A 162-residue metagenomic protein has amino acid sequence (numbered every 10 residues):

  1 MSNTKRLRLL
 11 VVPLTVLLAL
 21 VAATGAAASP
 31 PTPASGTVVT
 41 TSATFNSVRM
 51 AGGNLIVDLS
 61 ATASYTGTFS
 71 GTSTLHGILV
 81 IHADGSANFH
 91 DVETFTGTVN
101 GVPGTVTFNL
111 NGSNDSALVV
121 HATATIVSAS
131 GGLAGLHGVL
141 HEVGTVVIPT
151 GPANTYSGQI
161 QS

Functional and structural regions predicted by a protein language model:
S2-V12: Bacterial N-terminal signal peptides that target proteins for export
T4, L17-L18, P31: Absolute N-terminal positional cue centered near the fourth residue
L7-L9, A19, T44-F45: Intrinsically disordered and other compositionally biased segments
V12-A22: Bacterial N-terminal signal peptides
T24-A28: Sec/Tat signal peptide C-region and signal peptidase I cleavage site
S29-S162: Beta-strand-enriched cores of mature, soluble protein domains
